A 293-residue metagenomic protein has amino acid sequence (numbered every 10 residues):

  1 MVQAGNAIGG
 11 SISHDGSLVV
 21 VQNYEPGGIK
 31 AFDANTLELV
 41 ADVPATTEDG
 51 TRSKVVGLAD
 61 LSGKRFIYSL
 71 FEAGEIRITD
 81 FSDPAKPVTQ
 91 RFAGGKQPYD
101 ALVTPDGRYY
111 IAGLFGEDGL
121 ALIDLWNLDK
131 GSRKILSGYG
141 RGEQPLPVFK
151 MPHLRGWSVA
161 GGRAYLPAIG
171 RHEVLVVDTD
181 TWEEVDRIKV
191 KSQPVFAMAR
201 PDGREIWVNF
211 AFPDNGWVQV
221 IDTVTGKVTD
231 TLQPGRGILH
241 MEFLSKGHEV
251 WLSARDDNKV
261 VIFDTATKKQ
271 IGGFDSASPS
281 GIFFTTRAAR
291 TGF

Functional and structural regions predicted by a protein language model:
M1-F293: Predominantly soluble domains enriched in secretory-pathway, periplasmic, or organellar proteins
